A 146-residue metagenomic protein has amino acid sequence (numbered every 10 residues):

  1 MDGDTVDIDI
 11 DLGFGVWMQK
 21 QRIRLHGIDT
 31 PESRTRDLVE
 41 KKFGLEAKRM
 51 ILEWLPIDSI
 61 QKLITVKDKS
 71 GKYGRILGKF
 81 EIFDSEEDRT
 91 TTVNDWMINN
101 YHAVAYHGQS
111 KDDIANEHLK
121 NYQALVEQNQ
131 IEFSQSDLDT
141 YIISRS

Functional and structural regions predicted by a protein language model:
M1-S146: Small beta-barrel nucleic-acid-binding modules, primarily SNase/OB-fold domains and secondarily Tudor-like barrels
